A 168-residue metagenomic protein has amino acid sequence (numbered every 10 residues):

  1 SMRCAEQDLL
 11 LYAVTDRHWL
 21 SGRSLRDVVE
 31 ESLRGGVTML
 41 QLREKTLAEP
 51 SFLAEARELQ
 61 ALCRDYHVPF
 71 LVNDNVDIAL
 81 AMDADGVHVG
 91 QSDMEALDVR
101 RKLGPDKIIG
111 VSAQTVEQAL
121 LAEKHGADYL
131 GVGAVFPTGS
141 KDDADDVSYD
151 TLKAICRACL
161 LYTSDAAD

Functional and structural regions predicted by a protein language model:
S1-G86, Q91-D93, K102-A127: Conserved N-terminal beta1-alpha1 strand-loop-helix module at the mouth
S21, P137-T138, A166: Generic structural "secondary-structure junction" signal
M82-V89, S112-L161: Glycine/Thr-rich beta-alpha phosphate-binding loop at enzyme active sites
L97, R101, K153-A154: Active-site phosphate/pyrophosphate- and oxyanion-stabilizing loops and adjacent acidic/basic residues in soluble
Y162-D168: Conserved small/polar residues in nucleotide/adenosyl-binding loops
